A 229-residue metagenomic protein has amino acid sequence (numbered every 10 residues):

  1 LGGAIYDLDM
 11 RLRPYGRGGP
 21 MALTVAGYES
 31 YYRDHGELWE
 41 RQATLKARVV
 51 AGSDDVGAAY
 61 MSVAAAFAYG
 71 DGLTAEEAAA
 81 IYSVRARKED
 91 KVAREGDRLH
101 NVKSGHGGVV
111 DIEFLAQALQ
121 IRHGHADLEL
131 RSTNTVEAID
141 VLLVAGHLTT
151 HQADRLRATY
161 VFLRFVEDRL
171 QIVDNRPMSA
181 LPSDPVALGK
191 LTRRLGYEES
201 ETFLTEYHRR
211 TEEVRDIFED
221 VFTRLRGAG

Functional and structural regions predicted by a protein language model:
L1-G229: A nucleotide- and high-energy phosphate-metabolite-utilizing enzyme signature
